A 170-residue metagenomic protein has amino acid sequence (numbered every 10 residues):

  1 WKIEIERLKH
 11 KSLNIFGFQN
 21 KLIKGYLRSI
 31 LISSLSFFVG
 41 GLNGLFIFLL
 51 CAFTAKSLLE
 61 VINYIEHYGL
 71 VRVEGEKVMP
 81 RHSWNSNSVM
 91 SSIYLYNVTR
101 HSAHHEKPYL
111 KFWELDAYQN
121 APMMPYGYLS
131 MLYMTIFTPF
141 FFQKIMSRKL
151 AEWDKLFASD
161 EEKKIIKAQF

Functional and structural regions predicted by a protein language model:
W1-L22, F48, T54-F170: Cytosolic/stromal cytosol-facing helical appendages immediately following the last transmembrane segment
K24-S36: Core segments of transmembrane alpha-helices that mediate helix-helix packing or line hydrophobic substrate/ligand
S36-V39, C51-T54: Short, conserved, surface-exposed binding loops centered on an aromatic residue
F38-F46: Transmembrane helix interruption/hinge and helix-loop junction motifs
